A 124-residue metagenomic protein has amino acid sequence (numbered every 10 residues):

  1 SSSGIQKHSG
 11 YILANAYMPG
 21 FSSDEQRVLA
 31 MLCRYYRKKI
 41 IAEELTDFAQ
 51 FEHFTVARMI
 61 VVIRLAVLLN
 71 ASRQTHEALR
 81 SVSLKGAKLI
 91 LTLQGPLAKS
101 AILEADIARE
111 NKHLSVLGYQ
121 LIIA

Functional and structural regions predicted by a protein language model:
S1-V82: Divalent metal-dependent catalytic cores for phosphoryl transfer on phosphate-bearing substrates
E25, I122-A124: A generic structural motif
I63, S72-I122: Low-complexity, glycine/alanine/valine/leucine- and proline-rich hydrophobic stretches
